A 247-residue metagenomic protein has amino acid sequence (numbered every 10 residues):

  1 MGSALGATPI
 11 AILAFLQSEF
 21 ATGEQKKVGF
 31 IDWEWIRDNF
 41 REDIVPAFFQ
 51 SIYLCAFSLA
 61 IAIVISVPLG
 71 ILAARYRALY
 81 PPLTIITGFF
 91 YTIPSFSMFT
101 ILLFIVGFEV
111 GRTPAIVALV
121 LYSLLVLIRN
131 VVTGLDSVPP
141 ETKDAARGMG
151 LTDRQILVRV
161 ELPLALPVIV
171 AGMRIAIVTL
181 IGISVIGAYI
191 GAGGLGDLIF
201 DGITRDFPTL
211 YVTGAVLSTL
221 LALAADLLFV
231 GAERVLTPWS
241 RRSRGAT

Functional and structural regions predicted by a protein language model:
G6-S58: Periplasmic/extracellular loop-to-transmembrane helix junction in inner-membrane transport proteins
R41, V45-Y53, T84-Y91, L103 (+5 more regions): Alpha-helical membrane-interface segments at transmembrane helix boundaries
D43-L54, I101-V126, L166, L210 (+1 more regions): Loop-to-helix entry region at the N-terminal start of transmembrane alpha-helices in multi-pass membrane transporters
L69-L102, L119, R129-T133: Cytoplasmic-entry segments and transmembrane alpha-helices of multi-pass inner-membrane transporters
R77, T133-D136, T213-T247: C-terminal transmembrane helix and the adjacent membrane-cytosol boundary/short C-terminal tail of inner/organellar
F104-I105, I183-V212, V216-S218, T237 (+1 more regions): Glycine-rich helix-loop "coupling/hinge" segments at transmembrane-helix boundaries in multipass transporters
N130-I169, I175, I199: Short cytoplasmic-facing helical segments at TM-TM junctions of multi-pass membrane proteins
R154-I186, T213, S218, F229: Transmembrane alpha-helices
